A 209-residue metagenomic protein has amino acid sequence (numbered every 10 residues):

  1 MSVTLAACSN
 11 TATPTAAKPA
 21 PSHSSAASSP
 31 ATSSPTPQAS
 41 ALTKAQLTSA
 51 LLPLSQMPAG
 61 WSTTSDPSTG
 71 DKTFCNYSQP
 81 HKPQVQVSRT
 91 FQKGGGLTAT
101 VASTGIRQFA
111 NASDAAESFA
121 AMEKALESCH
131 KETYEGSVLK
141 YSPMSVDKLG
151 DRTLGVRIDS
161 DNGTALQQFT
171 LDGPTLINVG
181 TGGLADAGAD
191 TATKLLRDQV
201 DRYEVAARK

Functional and structural regions predicted by a protein language model:
T4-A7: C-terminal motif of bacterial Sec signal peptides marking the signal peptidase cleavage site
S9-S88, V200, K209: N-terminal "mature-domain start" segment
K44, T48-L54, P58, I106 (+5 more regions): Extracytoplasmic/secreted envelope proteins and their assembly/folding machinery, especially bacterial periplasmic
T63-D71, E123-Q167, G188, V205-K209: Short Gly/Thr-rich strand-loop-strand
V87-A120: A short acidic-to-branched-hydrophobic micro-motif
V87-G94, T164-G173: Short, surface-exposed beta-strand/loop micro-motifs that present aromatic residues
A102-G105, P174-G183: Short, well-ordered beta-strand elements
G182-K209: Surface-exposed amphipathic alpha-helical segments
